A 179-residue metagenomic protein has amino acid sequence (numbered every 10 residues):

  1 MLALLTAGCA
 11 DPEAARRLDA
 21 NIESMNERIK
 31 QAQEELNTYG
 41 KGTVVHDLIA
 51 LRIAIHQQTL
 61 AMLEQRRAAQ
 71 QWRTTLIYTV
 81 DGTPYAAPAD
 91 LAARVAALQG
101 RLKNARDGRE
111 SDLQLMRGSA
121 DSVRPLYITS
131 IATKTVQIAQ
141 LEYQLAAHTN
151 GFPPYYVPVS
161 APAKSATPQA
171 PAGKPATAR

Functional and structural regions predicted by a protein language model:
L5-G8: C-terminal motif of bacterial Sec signal peptides marking the signal peptidase cleavage site
A10-P12: Bacterial signal peptide processing site
A14-G42, D47: Post-signal peptide N-terminal segment of mature Sec-exported envelope proteins
D19-A20, V45-Q58, S122-E142: Short, charged, amphipathic alpha-helical segments
A32-L36, A54-I77, K103-E110, K134-F152: Amphipathic alpha-helical coiled-coil segments
L36-I49, T75, S111-I128, T149-G151 (+1 more regions): Charged, low-complexity interaction regions
G40-R94: Extended alpha-helical coiled-coil "stalk/arm" regions that act as elongated linkers or oligomerization scaffolds
A96, T149-R179: Compositionally biased, proline/threonine/alanine/serine-rich low-complexity intrinsically disordered stretches
